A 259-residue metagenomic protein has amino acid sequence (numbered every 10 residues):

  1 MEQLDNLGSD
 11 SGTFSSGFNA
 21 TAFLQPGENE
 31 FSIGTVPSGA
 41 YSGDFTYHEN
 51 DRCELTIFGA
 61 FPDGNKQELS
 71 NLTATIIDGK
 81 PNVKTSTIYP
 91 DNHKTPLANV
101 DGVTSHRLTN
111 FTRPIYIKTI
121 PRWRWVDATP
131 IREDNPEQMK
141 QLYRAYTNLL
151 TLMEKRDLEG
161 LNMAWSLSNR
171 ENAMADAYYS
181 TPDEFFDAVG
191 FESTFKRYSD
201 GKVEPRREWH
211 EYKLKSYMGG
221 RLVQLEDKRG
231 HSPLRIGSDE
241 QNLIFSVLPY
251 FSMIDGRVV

Functional and structural regions predicted by a protein language model:
M1-E54, Q67-T73, K80-P90: Beta-strand-rich ligand-recognition modules
G59-N65: Long, acidic/serine-threonine-rich intrinsically disordered regions with weak helical/coil propensity that act as
T75-V259: Activation corresponds to long, low-complexity, non-globular regions
